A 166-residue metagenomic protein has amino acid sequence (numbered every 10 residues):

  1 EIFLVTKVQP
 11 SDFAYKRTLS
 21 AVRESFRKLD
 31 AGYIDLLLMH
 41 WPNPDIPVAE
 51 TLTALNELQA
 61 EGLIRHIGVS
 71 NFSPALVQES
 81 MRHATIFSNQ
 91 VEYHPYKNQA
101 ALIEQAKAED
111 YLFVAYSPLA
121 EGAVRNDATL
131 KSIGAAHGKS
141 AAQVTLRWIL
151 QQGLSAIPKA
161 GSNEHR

Functional and structural regions predicted by a protein language model:
E1, A31-I34, I64, I86: Local beta-strand N-terminus motif with an aromatic residue
E1-D12, Y33-P42, N71: A short, structured active-site edge motif that brings together acidic residues
D12-A14, K97: Residue-level signal for secondary-structure boundary sites
A14-L19, V48-E50: Short, conserved acidic/polar surface loops in the N-terminal third of protein domains
T18-L38, E57-E61, Y111: CE4/NodB-like, metal-dependent polysaccharide N-deacetylase domain that modifies extracellular/periplasmic N-acetylated
P42-R166: Beta/alpha (TIM)-barrel catalytic core signal, keyed to glycine-rich beta->alpha loops juxtaposed to Asp/Glu that bind
